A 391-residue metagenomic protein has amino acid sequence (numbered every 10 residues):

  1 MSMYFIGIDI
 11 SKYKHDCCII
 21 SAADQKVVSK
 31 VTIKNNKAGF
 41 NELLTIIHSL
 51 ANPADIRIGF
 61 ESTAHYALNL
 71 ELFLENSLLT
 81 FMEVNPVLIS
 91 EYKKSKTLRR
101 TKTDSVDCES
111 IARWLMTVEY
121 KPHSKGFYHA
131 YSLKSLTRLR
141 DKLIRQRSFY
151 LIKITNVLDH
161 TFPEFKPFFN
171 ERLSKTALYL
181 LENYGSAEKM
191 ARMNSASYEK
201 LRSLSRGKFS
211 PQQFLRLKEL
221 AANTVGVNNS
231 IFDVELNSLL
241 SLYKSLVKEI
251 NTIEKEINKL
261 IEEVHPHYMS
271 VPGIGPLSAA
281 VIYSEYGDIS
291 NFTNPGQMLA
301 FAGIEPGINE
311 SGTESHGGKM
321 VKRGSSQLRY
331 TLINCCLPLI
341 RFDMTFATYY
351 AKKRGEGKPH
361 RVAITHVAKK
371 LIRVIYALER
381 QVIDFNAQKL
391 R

Functional and structural regions predicted by a protein language model:
M1-R391: A detector of single, family-specific signature residues that are central to catalytic or substrate-handling motifs
